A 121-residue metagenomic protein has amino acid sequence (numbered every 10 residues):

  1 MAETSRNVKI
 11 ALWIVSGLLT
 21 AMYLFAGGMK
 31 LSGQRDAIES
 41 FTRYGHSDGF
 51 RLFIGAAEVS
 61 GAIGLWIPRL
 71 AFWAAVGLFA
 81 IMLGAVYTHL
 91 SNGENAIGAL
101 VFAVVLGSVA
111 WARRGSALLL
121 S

Functional and structural regions predicted by a protein language model:
M1-A26, I67-S121: Extended, low-polarity transmembrane helix blocks
A21, F25-F50: Solvent-exposed, well-ordered loop and adjacent helix/strand elements within mature globular domains that form
F25, H46-W66: Core segments of alpha-helical transmembrane spans in multipass integral membrane proteins
Q34-R35, A57, I81: A generic alpha-helix surface/boundary motif
